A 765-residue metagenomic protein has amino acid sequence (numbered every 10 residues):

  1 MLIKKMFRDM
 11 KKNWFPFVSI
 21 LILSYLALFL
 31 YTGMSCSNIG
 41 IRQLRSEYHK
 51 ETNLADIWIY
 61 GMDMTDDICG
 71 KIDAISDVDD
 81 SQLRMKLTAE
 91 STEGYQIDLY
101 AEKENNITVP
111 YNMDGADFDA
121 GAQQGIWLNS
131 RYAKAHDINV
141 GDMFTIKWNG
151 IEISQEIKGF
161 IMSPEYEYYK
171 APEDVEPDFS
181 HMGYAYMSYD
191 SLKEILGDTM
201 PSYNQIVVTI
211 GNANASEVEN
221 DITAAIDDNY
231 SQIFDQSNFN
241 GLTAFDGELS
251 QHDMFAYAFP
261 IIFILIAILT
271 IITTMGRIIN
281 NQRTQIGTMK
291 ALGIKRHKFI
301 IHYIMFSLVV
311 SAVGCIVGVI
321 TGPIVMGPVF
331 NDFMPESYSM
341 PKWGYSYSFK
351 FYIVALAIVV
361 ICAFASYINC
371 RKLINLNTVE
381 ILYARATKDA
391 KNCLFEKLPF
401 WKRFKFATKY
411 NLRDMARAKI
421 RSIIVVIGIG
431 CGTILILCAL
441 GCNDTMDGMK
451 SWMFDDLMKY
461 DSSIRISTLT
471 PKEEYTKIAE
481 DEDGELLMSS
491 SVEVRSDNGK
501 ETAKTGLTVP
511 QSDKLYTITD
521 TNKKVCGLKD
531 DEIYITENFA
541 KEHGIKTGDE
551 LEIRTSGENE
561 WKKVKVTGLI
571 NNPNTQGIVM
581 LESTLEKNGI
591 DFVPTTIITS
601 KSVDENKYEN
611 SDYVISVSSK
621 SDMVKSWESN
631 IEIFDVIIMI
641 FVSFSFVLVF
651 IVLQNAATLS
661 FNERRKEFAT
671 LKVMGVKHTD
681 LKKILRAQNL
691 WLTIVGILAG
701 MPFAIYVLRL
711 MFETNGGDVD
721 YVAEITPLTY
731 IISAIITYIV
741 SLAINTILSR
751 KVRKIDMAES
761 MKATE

Functional and structural regions predicted by a protein language model:
M1-F29, I304, L308, K391-T433 (+6 more regions): N-terminal Sec/SRP start-transfer signal
L2-I268, R277, E336, M449 (+2 more regions): Membrane transport/envelope proteins' first extracytoplasmic loop
R8-D9, N13-F15, L269-L308, I651-T693: Interfacial "coupling" helices/loops that link adjacent transmembrane helices in transporter permeases
N38, R42, S46, Y367-V379 (+4 more regions): Juxtamembrane/interface segments at transmembrane-helix termini
I59, F406-E542, K546-D549, R554 (+1 more regions): Juxtamembrane segments of multi-pass membrane proteins
N139, K295-R296, N377, K546 (+2 more regions): Short coil/turn motifs that cap or connect alpha-helices
I272-I278, Q282-T284, L308-M340, F349-N375 (+4 more regions): Small-residue-rich transmembrane alpha-helices
T595-I598, N610-I732, Y738, I744-I747 (+1 more regions): C-terminal transmembrane helical bundles of large multi-pass transporters and their helix-start/helix-kink determinants
